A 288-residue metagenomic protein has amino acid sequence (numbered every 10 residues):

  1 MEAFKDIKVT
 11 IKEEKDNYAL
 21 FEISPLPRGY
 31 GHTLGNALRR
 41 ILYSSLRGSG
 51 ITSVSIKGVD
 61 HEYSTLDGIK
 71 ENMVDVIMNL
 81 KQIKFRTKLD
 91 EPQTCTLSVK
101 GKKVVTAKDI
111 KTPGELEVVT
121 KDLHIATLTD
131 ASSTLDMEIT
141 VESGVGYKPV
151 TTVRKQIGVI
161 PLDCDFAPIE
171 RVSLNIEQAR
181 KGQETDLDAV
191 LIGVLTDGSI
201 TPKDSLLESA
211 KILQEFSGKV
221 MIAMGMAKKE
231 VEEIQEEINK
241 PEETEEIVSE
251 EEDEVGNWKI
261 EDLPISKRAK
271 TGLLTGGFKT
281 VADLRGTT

Functional and structural regions predicted by a protein language model:
M1-T275, K279: Protein-protein interaction/assembly regions in multi-subunit complexes
G276-T288: Accessory alpha-helical DNA-binding modules that contact the DNA backbone or grooves
